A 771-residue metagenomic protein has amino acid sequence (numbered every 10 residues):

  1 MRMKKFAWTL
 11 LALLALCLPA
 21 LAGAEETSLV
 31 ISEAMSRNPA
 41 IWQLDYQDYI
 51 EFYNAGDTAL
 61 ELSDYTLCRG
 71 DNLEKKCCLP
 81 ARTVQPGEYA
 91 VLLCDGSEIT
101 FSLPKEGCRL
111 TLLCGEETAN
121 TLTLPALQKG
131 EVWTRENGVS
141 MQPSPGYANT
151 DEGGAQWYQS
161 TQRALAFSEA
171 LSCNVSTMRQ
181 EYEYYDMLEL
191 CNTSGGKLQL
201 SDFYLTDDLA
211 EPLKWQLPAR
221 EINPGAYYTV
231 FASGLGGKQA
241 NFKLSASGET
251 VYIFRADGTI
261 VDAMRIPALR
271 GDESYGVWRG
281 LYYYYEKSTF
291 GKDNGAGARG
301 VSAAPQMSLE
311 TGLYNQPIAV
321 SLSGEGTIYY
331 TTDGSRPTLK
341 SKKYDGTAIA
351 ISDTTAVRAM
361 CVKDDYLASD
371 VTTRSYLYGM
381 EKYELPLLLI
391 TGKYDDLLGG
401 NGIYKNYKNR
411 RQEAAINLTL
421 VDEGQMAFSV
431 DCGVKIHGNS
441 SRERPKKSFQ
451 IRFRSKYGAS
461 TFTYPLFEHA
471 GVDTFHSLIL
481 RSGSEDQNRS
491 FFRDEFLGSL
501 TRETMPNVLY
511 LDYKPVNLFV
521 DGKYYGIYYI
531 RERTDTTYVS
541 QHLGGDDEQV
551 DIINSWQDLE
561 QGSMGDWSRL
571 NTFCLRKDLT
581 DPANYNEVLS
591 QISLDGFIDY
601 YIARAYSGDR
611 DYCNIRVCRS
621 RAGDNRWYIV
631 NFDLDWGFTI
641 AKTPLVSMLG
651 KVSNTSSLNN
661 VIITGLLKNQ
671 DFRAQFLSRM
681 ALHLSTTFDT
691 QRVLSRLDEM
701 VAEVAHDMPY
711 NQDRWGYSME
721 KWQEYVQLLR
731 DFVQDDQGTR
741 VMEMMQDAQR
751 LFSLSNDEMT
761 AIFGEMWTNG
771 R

Functional and structural regions predicted by a protein language model:
M1-A24: Gram-positive cell-envelope targeting signals
G23-G70, S102-K105, T123-Q128, Y147-L209 (+4 more regions): A structural motif detector for short, solvent-exposed N-terminal "entry" segments of globular domains
V30, L92, V139-A166, A170-C173 (+8 more regions): Short, compositionally stereotyped local motifs that mark structural "simplifiers"
T66-C68, T111, Y204-T206, T250-Y252 (+1 more regions): Beta-strand signatures of extracellular beta-sandwich domains
E74-I99, P212-G237: Intrinsically disordered, low-complexity Pro/Gly/Ser/Thr-rich segments with frequent PxxP/GP/PP motifs and embedded
T100-E152, Q239-F290, V430-R442: Conserved beta-structured recognition patch
S274, T289-A298, P386-L387, D395-G400 (+13 more regions): Middle-to-C-terminal accessory/interaction subdomains
I390, L397, Y407-G562: Conserved ATP-binding subdomain of kinase catalytic cores across diverse folds
